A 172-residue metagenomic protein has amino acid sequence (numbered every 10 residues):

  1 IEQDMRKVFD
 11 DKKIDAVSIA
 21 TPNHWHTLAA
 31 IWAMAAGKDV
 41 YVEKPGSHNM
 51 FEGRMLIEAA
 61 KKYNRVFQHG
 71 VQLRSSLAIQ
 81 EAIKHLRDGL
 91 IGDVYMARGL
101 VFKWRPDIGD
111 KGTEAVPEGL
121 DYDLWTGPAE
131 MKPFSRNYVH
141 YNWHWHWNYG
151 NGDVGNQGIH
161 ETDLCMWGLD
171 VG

Functional and structural regions predicted by a protein language model:
I1-D4: Conserved SAM-binding strand-loop segment of SAM-dependent methyltransferases
R6-F9: Short loop/turn elements that flank and shape the SAM/SAH-binding pocket of Class I
D11-K13: Alpha-helix C-terminal capping/helix-to-coil transition sites in glycosyltransferase folds
A16-S18: N-terminal Rossmann-like NAD(P) cofactor-binding module of classical short-chain dehydrogenase/reductase
P22, T27-S75, G89: Beta-strand-loop-alpha-helix segment that lines the small-molecule cofactor/substrate pocket of alpha/beta enzymes
Y63-H69, L73-G172: Predominantly a Rossmann-like dinucleotide-binding segment in NAD(P)-dependent oxidoreductases
